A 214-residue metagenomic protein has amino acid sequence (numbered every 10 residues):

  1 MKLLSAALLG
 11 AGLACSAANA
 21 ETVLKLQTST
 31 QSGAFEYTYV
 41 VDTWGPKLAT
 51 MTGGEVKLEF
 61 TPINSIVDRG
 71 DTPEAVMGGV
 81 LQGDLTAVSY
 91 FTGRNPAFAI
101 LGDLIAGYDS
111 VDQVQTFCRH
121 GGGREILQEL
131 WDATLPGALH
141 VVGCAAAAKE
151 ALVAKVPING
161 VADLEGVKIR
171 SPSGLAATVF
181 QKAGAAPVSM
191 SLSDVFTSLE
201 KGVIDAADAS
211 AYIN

Functional and structural regions predicted by a protein language model:
S5-A14: Bacterial N-terminal signal peptides
C15-A20: Sec/Tat signal peptide C-region and signal peptidase I cleavage site
K25-D42, I63-D68: Extracytoplasmic "Venus flytrap"
A34-E59, G174, T178-V179: Short, polar/charged alpha-helical segment
D42-P46, A87-A186: Contiguous mixed-secondary-structure segments that line small-molecule binding/active-site clefts of soluble domains
G53-V56, T72-T86, A185-P187, K201-A209: Alpha-to-beta junction loops
L58-V67, K168-S171, A185-S198: Short beta-strand-to-loop elements that line the ligand-binding cleft of bilobed periplasmic-binding protein-like
V88, L175-A177, A186-N214: Pocket-lining segment of extracytoplasmic ligand-binding domains
